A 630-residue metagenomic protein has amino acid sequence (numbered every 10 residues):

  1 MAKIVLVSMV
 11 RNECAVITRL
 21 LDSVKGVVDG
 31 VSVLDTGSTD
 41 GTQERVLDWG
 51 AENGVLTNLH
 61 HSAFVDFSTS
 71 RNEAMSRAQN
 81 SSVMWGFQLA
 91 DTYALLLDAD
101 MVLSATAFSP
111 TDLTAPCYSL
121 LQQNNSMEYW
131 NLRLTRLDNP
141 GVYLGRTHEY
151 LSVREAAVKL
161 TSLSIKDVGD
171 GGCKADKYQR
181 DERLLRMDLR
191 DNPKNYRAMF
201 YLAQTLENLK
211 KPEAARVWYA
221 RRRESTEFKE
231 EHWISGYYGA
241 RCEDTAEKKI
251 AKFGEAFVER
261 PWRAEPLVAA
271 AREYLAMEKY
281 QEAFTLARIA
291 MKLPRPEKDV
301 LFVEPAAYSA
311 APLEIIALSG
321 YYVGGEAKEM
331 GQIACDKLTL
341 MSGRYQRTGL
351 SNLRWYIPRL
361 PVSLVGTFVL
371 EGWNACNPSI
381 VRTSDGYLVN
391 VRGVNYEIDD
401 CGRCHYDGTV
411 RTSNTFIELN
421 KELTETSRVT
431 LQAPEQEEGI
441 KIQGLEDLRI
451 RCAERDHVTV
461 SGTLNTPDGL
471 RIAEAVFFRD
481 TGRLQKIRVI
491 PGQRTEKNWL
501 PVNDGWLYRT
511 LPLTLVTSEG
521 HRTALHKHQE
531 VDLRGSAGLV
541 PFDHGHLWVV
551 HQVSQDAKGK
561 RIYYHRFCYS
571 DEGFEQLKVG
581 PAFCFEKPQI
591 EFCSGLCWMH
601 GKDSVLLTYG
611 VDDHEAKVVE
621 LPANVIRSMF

Functional and structural regions predicted by a protein language model:
V7-G30: Short, well-formed alpha-helical segments that are part of the catalytic scaffolds of diverse glycosyltransferases
S8, D29-G37, N58-S62: Short beta-strand/loop segment that forms part of the nucleotide-sugar
S23, V33-V46, G50, A63-F64 (+1 more regions): A conserved acidic beta->alpha catalytic loop
E44-R77, M84: Conserved donor nucleotide-binding strand/loop of the catalytic core
T69-S76, S82, T92-L97, M101-V217 (+1 more regions): Catalytic-site signature of metal-activated, phosphate-bearing donor transferases, centered on the GT-A/GT-A-like
L202, G236-G239, A270, I316 (+1 more regions): Structural register within alpha-helical repeat arrays
L353-W373, V381-I440, C452-D532, P541-Q589 (+2 more regions): Beta-rich carbohydrate-recognition and catalytic domains
